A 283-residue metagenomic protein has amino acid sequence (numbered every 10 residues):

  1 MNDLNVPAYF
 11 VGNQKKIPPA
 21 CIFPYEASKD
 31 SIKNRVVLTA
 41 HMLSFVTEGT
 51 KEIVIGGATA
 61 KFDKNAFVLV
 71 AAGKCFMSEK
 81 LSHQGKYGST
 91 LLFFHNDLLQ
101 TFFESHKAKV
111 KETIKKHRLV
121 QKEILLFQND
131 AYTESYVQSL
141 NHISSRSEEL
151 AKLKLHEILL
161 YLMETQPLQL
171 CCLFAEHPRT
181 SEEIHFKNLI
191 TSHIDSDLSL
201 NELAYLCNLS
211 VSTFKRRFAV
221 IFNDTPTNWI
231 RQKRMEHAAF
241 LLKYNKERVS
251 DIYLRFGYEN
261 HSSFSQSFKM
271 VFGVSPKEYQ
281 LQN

Functional and structural regions predicted by a protein language model:
M1-P18, I32, H142-I143: A short, N-terminal "cap"/entry segment at the start of jelly-roll beta-barrel domains of the cupin/DSBH fold
K15-I114: N-terminal regulatory/effector-sensing and dimerization cores that precede helix-turn-helix DNA-binding domains
N65, F214-F218, S263-F264, F268: Short hydrophobic/aromatic patch on the recognition helix
K115-N129, H142-S196, N201-E202, L206 (+2 more regions): Short, Lys/Arg-enriched, Trp-marked, Pro/Gly-tolerant hinge/linker segments that flank
A131-S135: Short, well-ordered alpha-helical segments that carry or flank key catalytic/ligand-binding motifs at enzyme/regulatory
N188-S192, D197, N201-E202, V220-S262 (+1 more regions): Terminal helix-turn-helix DNA-binding modules in bacterial transcription factors
E202-L203, S212-K215: Charge-rich, low-complexity intrinsically disordered segments
